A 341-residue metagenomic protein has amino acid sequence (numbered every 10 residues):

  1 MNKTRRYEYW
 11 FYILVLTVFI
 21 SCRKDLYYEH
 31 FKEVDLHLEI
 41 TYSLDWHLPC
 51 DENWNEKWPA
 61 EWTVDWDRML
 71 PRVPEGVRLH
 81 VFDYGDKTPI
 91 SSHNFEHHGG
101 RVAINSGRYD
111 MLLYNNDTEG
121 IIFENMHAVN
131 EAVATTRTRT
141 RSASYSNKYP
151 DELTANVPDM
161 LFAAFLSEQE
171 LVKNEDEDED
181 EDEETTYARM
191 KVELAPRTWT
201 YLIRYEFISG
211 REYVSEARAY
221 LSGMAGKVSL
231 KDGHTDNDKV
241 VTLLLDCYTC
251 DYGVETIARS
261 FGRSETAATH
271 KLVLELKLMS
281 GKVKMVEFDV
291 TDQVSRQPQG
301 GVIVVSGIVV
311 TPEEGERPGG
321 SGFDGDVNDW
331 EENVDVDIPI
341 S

Functional and structural regions predicted by a protein language model:
N2-F11: Bacterial N-terminal signal peptides that target proteins for export
V18-S21: C-terminal motif of bacterial Sec signal peptides marking the signal peptidase cleavage site
R23-R137, R296-S341: Acidic/polar, low-complexity intrinsically disordered N-terminal segments immediately downstream of a Sec signal
H30-V34, A103-G107, E184-T186, A195-R197 (+3 more regions): Solvent-exposed loop and beta-edge segments used for protein-protein assembly and interaction
L70-N125, Y213-V294: Tryptophan-paired
K87-L194: Short, low-hydrophobicity acidic/polar segments
T154-D251: A sequence/structural signal for flexible, mid-protein segments enriched in small/helix-disrupting residues
